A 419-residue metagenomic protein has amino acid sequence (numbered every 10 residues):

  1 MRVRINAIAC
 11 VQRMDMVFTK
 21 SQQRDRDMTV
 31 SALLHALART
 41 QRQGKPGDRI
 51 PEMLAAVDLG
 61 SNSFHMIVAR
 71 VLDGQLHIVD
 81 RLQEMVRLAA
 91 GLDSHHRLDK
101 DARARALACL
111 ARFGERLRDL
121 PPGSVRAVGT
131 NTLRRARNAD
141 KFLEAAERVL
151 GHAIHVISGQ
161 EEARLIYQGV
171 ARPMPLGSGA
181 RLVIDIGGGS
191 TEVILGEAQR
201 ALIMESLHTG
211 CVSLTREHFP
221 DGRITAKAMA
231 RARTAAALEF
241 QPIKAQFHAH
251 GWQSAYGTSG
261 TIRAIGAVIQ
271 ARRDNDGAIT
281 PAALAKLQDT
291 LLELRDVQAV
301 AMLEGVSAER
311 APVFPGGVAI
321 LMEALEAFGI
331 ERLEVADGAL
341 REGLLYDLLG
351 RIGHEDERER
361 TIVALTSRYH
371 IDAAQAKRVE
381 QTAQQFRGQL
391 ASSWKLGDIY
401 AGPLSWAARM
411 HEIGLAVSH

Functional and structural regions predicted by a protein language model:
R2-R4: Short linear segments in intrinsically disordered or otherwise low-structure-confidence regions
M14-M53: Non-catalytic pre-domain segments flanking phosphatase-related domains
L37, P51-L54, V71, R87 (+3 more regions): Helical "lid/coupling" subdomains associated with nucleotide-phosphate turnover
E52-H77: N-terminal basic/disordered segments at the start of proteins
D80-L82, E205: Short hydrophobic alpha-helix segments
L182-S190, I194: A generic, well-ordered mixed alpha/beta core segment in the N-terminal half of proteins
